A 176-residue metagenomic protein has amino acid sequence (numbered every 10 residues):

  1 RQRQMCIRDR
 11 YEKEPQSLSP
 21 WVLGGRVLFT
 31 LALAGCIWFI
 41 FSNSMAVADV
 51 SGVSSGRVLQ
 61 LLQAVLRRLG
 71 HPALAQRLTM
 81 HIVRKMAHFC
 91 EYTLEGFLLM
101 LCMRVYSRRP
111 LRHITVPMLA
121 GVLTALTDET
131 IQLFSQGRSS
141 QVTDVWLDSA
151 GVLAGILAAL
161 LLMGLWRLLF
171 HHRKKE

Functional and structural regions predicted by a protein language model:
R1-I7: Short, small-residue-biased leader/transition segments that mark boundaries at the very start of proteins
Y11-T93, F97: "…centered on the first transmembrane helix and the immediately adjacent amphipathic helix/loop
E12-L23, V105-R112, L161-K175: Membrane-interface junctions at the ends of membrane-embedded or membrane-associated helices
L23-L28, A73, Y106-M118, Q141-V142: Membrane-helix interface segments
L28-S42, L119-T127, A150, A154 (+1 more regions): Lipid-exposed faces of alpha-helical membrane segments in multi-pass integral membrane proteins
E91-Y106, V152-R167: Membrane-interfacial alpha-helical segments at the cytosolic side of multi-pass membrane proteins
L99-Y106, L111-D128, Q132, L168: Membrane-embedded catalytic cores of phosphoryl/pyrophosphoryl-handling enzymes
A125-A150: Interfacial helix-loop-helix junctions of multi-pass membrane proteins
